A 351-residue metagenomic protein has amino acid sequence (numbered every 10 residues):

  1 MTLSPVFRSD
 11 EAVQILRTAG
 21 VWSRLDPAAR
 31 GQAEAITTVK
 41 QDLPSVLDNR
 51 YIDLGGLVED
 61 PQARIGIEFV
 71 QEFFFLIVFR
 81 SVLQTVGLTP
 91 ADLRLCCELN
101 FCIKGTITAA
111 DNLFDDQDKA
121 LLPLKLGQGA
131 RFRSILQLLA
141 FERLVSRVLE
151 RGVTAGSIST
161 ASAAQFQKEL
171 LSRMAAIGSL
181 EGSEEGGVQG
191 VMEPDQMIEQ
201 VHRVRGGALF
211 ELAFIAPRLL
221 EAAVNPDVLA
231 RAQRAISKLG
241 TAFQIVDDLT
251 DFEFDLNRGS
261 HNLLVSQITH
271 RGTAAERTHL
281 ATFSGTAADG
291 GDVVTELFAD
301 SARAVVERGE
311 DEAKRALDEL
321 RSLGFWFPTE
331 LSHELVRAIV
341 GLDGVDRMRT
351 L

Functional and structural regions predicted by a protein language model:
M1-R30: Extreme N-terminal leader/anchor segments
D48-I103, D195-A235, L239: Alpha-helical phosphate/pyrophosphate-handling elements in metalloenzyme active cores
S81, T108-G129, F141, S183-G186 (+2 more regions): Acidic, Mg2+-coordinating active-site segments of isoprenoid diphosphate-utilizing enzymes
T85-P90, D116, A120, L124 (+4 more regions): Inter-helical turn/loop segments and adjacent helix faces that build the functional surface of alpha-helical bundle
L139-A164, H270-L323: Primarily interfacial, aromatic-capped hydrophobic alpha-helices that serve as membrane anchors
Q165-S172, E184: Eukaryote-biased recognition of C-terminal alpha-helical segments
A175-M192: Acidic/His-rich, divalent-metal-binding segments that scaffold phosphate/diphosphate chemistry
E330-L351: Short, amphipathic C-terminal "tail helix"
